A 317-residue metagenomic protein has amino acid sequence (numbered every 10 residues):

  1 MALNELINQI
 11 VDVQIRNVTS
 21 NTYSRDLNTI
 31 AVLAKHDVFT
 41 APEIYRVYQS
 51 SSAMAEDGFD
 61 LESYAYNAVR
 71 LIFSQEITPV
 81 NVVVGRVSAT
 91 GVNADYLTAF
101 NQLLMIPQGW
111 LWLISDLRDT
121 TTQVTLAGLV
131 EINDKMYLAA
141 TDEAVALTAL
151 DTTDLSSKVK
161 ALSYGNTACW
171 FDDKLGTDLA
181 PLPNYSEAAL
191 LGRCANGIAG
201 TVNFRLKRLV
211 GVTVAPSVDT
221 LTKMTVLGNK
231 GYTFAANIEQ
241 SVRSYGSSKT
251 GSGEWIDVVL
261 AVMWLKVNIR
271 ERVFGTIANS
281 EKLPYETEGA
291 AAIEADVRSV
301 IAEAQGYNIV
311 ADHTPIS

Functional and structural regions predicted by a protein language model:
M1-G58, S241-S317: Structured, hydrophobic secondary-structure cores that serve as assembly/anchoring elements
K35, R46, K135, K158-K160 (+8 more regions): Context-gated lysine
F39-Y45, S52-V83: Assembly/oligomerization scaffold segments
L61, S88, W112, A168 (+4 more regions): Polar low-complexity intrinsically disordered regions enriched in Ser/Thr and small residues
S63, D95, D119, S217-T220 (+1 more regions): Helix N-terminus capping/helix-initiation residues
A65-L209: Extracellular Cys-Trp
E187-G253: Extended, charged amphipathic alpha-helical segments
